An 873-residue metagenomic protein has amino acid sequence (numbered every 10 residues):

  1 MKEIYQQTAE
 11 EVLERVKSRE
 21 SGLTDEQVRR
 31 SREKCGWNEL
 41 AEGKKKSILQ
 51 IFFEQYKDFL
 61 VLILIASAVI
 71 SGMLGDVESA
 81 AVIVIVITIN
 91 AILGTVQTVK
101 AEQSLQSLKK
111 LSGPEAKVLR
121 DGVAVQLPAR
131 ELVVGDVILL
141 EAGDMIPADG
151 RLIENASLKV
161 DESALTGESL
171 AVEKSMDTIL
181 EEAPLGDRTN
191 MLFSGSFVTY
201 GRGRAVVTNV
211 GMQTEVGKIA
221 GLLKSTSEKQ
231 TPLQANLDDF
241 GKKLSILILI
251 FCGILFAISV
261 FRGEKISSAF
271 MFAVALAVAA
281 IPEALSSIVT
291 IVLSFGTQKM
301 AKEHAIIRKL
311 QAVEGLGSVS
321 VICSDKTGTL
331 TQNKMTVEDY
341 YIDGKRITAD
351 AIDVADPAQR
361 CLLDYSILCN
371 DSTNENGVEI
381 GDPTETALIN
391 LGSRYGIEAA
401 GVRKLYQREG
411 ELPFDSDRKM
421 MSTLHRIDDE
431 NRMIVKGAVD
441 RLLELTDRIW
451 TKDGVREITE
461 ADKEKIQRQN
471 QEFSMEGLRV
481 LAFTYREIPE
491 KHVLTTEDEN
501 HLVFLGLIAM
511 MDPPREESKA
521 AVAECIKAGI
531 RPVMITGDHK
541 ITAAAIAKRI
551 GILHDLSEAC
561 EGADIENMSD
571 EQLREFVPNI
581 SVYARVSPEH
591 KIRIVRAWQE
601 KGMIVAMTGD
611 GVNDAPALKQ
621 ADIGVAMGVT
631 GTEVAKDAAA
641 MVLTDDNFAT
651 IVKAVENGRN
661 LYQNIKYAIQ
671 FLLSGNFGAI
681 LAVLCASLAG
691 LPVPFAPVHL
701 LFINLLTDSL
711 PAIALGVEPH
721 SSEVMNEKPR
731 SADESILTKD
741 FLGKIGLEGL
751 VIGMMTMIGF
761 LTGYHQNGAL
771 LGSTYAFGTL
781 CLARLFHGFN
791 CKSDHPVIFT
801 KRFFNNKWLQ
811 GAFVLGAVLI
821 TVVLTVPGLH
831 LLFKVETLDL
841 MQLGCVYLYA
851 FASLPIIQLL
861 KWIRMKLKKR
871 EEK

Functional and structural regions predicted by a protein language model:
M1-N726, I736-L737, L750, F777 (+1 more regions): Conserved cytosolic headpiece of P-type ATPases
N370, G602, V655, R659 (+2 more regions): Alpha-helix capping/termination and helix-coil
S687-A696, F760-G772: Helix-coil boundary and interhelical linker segments in multi-pass alpha-helical membrane proteins
T707, I752, T774-G788: Generic alpha-helical transmembrane segments
S731-L750, L770-Y775: Membrane-water interface at loop-to-transmembrane-helix junctions
